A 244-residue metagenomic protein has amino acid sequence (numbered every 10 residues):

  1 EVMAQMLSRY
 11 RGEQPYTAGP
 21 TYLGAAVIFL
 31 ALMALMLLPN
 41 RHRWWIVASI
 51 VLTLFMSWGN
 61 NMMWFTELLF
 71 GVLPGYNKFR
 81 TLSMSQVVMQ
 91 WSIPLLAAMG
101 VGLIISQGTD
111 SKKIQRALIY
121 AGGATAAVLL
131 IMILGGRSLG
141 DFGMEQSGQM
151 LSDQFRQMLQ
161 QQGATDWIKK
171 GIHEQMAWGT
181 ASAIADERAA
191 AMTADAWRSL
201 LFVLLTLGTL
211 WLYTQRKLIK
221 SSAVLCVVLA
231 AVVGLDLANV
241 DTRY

Functional and structural regions predicted by a protein language model:
E1-L30, S182-L201: Individual transmembrane alpha-helix segments
E13-Q14, F29-P39, W211: Short alpha-helical segments and helix-capping/turn motifs at coil-helix boundaries
L38-Y244: Contiguous transmembrane helix-bundle modules in multi-pass membrane proteins
